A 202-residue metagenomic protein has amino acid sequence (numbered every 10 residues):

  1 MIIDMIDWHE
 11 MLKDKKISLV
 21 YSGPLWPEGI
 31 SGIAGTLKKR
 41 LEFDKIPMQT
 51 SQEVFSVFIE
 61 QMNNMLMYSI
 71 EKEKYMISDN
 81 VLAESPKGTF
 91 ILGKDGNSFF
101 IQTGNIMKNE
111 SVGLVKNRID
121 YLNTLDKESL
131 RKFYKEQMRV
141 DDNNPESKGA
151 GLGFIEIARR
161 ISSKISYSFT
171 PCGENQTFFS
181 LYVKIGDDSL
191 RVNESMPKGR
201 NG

Functional and structural regions predicted by a protein language model:
I2-L19, E28, G32, M67-G202: Conserved beta-strand-loop-beta-strand hairpin that lines the nucleotide-binding pocket of ATP/GTP-utilizing enzymes
L25-K39: N-terminal ordered "arm"
L37-I59, D141-N144: Conserved short strand/loop->alpha-helix "switch" segment adjacent to the catalytic nucleotide/phosphoryl-transfer site
E60, N64: Conserved polar catalytic motif of the HATPase_c/GHKL fold
